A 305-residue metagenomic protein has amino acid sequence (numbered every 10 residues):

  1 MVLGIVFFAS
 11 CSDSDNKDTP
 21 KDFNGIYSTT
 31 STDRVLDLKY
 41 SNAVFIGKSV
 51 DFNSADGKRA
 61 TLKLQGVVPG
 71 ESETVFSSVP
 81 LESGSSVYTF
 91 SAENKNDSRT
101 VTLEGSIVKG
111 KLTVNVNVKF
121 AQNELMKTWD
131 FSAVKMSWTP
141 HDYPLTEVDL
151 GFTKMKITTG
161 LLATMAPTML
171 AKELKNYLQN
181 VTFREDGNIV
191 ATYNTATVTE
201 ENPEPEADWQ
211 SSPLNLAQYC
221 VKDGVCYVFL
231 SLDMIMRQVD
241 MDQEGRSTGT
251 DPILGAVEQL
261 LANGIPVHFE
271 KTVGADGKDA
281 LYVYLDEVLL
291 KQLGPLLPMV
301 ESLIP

Functional and structural regions predicted by a protein language model:
L3-T32, T113-W129, A133, E287-P305: Bacterial Sec-dependent N-terminal signal peptides
A9-S85, K95: N-terminal "mature head" segments of proteins
I26-K58, S132-N188, Q238-D240: Short, solvent-exposed loop/hinge segments that bridge or flank secondary-structure elements
S54-L103, P167-G277: Contiguous, well-ordered beta-strand patches that form the walls/edges of small beta-barrel/beta-sandwich domains
L62-L64, L112-V118, N188, D279-Y284: Short, hydrophobic/proline-enriched secondary-structure or compact coil segments at domain edges
F90-K127: Polybasic, proline/glycine-rich intrinsically disordered low-complexity segments
S132-G160, A196-E200, K222-I265, Y282-I304: Internal, charge-rich low-complexity segments
